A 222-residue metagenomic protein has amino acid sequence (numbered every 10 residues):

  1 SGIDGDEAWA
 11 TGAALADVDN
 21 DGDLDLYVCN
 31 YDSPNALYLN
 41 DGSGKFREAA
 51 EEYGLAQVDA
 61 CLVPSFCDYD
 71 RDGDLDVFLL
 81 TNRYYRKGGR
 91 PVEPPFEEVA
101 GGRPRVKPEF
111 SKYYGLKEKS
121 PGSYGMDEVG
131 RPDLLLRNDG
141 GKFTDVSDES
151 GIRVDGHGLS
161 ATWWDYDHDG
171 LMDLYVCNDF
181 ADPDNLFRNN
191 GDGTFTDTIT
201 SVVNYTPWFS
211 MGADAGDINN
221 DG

Functional and structural regions predicted by a protein language model:
S1-G222: Acidic, glycine/proline-rich Ca2+-coordinating loop motifs
